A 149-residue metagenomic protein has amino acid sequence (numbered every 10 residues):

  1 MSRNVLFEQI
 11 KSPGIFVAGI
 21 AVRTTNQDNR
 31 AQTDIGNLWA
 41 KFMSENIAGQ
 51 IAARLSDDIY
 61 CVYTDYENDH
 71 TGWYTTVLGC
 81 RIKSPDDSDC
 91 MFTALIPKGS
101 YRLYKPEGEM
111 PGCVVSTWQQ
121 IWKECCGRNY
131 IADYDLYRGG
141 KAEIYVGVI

Functional and structural regions predicted by a protein language model:
M1-I149: A solvent-exposed interaction/effector surface
